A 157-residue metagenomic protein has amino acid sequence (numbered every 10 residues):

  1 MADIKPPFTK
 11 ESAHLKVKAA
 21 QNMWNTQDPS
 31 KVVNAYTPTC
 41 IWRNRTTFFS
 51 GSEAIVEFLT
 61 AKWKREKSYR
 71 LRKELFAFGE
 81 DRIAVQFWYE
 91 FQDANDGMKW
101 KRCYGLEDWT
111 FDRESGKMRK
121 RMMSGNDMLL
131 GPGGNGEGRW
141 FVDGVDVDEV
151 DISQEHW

Functional and structural regions predicted by a protein language model:
M1-P38, S153-W157: Short, low-complexity N-terminal intrinsically disordered segments enriched in polar/charged residues
D3-F8, E57-W157: A beta-strand edge to alpha-helix "cap/lid" segment located at domain peripheries
N25, T37, I41, T60-S68: Short helix-capping and hinge/turn segments at secondary-structure transitions, especially at repeat and domain
N25-D28, N44, D81, E107: Acidic side chains
I41-W63: Short solvent-exposed beta->alpha transition segments
